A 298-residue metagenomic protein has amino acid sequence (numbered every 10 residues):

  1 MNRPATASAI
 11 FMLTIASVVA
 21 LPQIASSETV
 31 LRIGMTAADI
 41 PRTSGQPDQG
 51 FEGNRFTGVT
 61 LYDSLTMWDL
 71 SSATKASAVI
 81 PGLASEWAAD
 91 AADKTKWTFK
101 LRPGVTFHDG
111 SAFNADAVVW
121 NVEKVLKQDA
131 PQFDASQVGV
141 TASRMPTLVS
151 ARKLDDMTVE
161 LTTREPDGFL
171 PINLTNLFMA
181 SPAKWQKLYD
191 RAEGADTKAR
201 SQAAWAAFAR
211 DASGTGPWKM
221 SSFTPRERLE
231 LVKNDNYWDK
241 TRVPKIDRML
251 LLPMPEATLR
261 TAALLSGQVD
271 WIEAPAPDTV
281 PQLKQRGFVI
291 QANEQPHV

Functional and structural regions predicted by a protein language model:
A9-A20: Bacterial N-terminal signal peptides
T29-A37, K96-T98, N121, E160 (+3 more regions): Short, well-ordered beta-strand elements
G34-A92, S213: N-terminal lobe/hinge region of extracytoplasmic solute-binding protein
D69-T74, F178-P244, L250: Gly/Pro-rich hinge or "lid" segments in bacterial periplasmic/extracellular proteins
E86-Q132, L154, E160-T162, R260-A263: Aromatic- and charge-enriched surface segment that lines or borders ligand/interaction sites
K100, V138-D196: Surface-exposed binding/hinge segments that line and control ligand-binding clefts or catalytic entry sites
R102, N236-Q282, P296: Ligand-site clamp/hinge motif
Q291-V298: Periplasmic-binding protein-like
